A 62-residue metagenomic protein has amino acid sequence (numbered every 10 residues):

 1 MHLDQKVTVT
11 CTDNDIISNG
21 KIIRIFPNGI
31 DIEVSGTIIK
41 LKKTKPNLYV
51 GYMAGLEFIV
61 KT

Functional and structural regions predicted by a protein language model:
M1-T62: Cysteine-centric segments in proteins
